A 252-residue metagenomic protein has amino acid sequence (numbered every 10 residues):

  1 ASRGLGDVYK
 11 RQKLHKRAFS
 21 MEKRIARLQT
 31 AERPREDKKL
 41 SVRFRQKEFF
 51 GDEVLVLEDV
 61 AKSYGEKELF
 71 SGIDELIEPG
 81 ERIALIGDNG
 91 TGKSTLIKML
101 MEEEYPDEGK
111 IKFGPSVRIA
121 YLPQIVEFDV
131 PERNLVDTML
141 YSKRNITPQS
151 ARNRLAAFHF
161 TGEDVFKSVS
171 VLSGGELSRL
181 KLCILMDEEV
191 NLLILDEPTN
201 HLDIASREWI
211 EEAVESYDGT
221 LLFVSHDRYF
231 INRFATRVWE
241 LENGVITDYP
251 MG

Functional and structural regions predicted by a protein language model:
A1, K38, K47-G252: ABC ATP-binding cassette signature C-motif
A1-L5, Y9: Single conserved hydrophobic/aromatic residue that forms the stacking wall/gate of nucleotide- or nucleobase-binding
Y9-Q12, S142: Alpha-helix C-capping/helix-to-loop hinge sites
Q12, L28-A31: Amphipathic, soluble alpha-helical interaction motifs
K13, R17-S20: Transmembrane helical bundles of ABC transporters
S20-Q29: Short amphipathic alpha-helical coiled-coil/interface segments
V42-F44: Post-kinase regulatory C-tail/linker adjacent to protein kinase catalytic domains
